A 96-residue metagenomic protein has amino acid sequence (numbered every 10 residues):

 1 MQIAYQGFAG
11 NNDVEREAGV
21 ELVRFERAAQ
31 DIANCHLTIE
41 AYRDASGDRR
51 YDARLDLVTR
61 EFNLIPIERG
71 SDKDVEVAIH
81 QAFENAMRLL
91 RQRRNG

Functional and structural regions predicted by a protein language model:
M1-G96: N-terminal, polar/charged subdomain of small-to-medium soluble alpha/beta proteins
